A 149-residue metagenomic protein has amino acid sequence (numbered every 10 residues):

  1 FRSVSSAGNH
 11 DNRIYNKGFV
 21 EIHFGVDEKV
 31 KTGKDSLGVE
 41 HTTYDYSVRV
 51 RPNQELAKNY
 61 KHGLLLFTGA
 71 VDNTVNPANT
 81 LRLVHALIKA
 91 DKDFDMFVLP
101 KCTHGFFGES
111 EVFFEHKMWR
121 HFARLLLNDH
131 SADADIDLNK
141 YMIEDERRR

Functional and structural regions predicted by a protein language model:
F1-R149: Active-site-proximal cap/loop segments of hydrolase catalytic domains
